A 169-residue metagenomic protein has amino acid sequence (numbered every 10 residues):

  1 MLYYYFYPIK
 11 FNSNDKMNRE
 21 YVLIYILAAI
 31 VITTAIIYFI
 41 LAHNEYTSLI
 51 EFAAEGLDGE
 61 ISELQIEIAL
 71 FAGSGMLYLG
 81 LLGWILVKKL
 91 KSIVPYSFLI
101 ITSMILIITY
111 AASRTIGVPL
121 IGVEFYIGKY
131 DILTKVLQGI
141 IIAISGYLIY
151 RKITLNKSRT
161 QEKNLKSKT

Functional and structural regions predicted by a protein language model:
L2-Y3, L99: Intrinsically disordered low-complexity regions specifically enriched for long asparagine
Y3-Y7, F11: Aromatic (phenylalanine/tyrosine) cluster motif
F11-T169: Membrane-interface extramembranous regions
